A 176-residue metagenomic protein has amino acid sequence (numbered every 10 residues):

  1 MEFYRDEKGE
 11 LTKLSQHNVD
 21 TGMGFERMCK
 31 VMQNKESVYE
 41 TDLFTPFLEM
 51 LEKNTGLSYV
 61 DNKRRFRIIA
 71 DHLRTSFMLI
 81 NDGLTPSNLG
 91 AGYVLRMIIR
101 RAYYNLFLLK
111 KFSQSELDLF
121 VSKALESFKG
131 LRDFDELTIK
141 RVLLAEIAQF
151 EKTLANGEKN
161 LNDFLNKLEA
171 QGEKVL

Functional and structural regions predicted by a protein language model:
M1-I99, Y104-F128, E146-I147, E151-E173: Structured aminoacyl-transfer and RNA-binding surfaces used for tRNA recognition/handling in the translation apparatus
S127-K140: Eukaryote-biased recognition of C-terminal alpha-helical segments
